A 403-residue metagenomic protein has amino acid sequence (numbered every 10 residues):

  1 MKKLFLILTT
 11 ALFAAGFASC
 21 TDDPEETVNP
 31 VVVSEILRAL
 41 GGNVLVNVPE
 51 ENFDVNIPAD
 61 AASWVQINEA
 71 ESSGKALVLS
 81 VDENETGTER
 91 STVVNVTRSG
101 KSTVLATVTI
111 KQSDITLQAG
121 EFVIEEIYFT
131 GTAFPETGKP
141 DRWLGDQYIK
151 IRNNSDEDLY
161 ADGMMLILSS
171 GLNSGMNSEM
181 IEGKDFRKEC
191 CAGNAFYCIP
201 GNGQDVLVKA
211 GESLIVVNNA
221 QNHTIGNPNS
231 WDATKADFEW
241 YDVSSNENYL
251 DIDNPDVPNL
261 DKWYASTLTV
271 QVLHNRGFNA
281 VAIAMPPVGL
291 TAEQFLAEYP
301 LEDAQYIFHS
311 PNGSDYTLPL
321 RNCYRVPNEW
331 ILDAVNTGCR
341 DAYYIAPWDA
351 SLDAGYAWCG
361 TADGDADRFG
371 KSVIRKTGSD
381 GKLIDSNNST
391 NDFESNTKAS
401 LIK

Functional and structural regions predicted by a protein language model:
M1-L40, L45, K101-A119: Bacterial Sec-dependent N-terminal signal peptides
V48-V78: Surface-exposed binding patches on compact interaction domains or structured appendages
N52-P58, D158-I167, N177, G226-N227: Short, hydrophobic/aromatic beta-strand segments
D82-T88, N222: Short, surface-exposed loop/turn segments at beta-strand-coil junctions that are enriched for proline with nearby
T88-G100: A short beta-strand micro-motif common to beta-rich folds, especially ectodomain repeats
S113-G175, A265-N279, A284-F308, N312 (+1 more regions): A structural motif detector for short, solvent-exposed N-terminal "entry" segments of globular domains
M164-Y197: The feature marks short-to-medium sequence segments in extracytoplasmic or secretory-pathway proteins
F186-I402: Solvent-exposed beta-edge/loop recognition patches
